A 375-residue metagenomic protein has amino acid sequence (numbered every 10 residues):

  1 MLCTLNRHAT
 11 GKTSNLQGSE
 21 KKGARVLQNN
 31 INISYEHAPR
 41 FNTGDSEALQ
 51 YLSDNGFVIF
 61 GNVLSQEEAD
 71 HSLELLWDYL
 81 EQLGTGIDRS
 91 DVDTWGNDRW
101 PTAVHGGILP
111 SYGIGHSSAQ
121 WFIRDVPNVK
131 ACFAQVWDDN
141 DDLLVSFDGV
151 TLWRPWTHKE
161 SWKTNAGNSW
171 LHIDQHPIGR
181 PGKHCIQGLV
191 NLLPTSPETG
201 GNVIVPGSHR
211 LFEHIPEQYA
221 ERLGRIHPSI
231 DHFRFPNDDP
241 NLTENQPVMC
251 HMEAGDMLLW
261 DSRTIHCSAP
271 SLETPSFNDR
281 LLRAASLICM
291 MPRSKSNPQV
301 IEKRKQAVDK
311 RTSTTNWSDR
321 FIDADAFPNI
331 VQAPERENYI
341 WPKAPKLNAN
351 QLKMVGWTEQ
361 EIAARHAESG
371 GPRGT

Functional and structural regions predicted by a protein language model:
M1-D54, D70, P342, A349-T375: Fe(II)/2-oxoglutarate
G23-D54, G61-I178: Non-heme Fe(II)-dependent double-stranded beta-helix
N30, E217-A220, A254-L259, R263-T375: Non-heme Fe(II)/2-oxoglutarate
H116-F122, D174-H176, F235-M249, S268-E273: Active-site rim elements
Q135-L144, I178-K183, N191-T199, L211: Secondary-structure boundary elements
D148, G188-V190, S286-M290: A structural signal for short, well-ordered beta-strand segments
R154, I173-Q175, I186-P194, I204-P206: Short, structured patches in soluble enzyme cores that scaffold and shape functional sites
G182-C185, T195-C267: Double-stranded beta-helix
